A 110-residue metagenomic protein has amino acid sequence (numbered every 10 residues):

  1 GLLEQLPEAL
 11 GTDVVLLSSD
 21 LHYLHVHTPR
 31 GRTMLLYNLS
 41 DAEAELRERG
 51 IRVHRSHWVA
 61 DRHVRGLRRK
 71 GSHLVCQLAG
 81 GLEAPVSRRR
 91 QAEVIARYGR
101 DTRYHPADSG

Functional and structural regions predicted by a protein language model:
G1-G110: Basic, polyanion-interacting recognition surfaces, primarily in bacterial LytTR/OmpR-type DNA-binding effector domains
